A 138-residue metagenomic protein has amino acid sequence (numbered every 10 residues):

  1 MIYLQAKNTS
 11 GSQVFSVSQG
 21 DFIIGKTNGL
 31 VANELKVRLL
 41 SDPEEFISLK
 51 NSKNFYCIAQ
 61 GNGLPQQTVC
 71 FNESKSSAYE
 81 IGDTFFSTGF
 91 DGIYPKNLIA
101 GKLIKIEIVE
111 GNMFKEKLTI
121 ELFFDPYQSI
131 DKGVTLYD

Functional and structural regions predicted by a protein language model:
M1-D138: Extracytoplasmic/periplasmic terminal helices and flexible tails
